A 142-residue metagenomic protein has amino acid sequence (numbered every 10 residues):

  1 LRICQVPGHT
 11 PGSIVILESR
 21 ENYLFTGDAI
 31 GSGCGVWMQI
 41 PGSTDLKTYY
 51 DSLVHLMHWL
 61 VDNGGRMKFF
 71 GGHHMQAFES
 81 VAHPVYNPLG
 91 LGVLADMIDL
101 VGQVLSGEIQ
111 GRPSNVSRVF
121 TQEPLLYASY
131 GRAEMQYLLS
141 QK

Functional and structural regions predicted by a protein language model:
L1-H58: Catalytic core of the metallo-beta-lactamase
V54-K142: Accessory terminal helices/loops
